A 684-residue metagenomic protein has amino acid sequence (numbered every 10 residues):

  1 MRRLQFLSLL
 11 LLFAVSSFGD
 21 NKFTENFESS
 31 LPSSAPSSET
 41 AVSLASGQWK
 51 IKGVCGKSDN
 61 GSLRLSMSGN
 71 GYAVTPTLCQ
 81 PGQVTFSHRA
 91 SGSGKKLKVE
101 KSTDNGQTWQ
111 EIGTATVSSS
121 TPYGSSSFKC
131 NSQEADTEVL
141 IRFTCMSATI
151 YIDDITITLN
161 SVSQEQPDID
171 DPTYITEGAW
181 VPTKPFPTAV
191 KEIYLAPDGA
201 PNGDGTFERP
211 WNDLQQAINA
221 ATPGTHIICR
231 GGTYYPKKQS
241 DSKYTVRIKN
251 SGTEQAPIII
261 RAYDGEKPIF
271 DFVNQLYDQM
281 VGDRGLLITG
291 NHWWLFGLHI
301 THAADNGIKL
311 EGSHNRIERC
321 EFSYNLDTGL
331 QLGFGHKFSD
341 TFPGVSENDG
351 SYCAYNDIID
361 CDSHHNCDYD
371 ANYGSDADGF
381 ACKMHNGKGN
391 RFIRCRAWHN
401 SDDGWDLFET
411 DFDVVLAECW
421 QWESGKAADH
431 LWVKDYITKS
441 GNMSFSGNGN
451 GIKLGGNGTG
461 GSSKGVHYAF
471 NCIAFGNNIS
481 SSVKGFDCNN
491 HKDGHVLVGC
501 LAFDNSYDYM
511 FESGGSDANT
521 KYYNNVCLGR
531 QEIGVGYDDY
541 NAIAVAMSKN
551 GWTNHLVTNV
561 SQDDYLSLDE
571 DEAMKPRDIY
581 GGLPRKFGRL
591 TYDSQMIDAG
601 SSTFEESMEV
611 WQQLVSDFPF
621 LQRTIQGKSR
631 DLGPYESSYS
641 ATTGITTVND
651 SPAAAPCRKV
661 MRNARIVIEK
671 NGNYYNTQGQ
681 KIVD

Functional and structural regions predicted by a protein language model:
S30-S62: Extracellular glycan-recognition surfaces and repeat-rich motifs
T158, R230, R261-Y263, D271 (+25 more regions): Feature marks extracellular polysaccharide-active and adherence modules
T173-P187, P197-P236, D241-S242, D631: Acidic Gly/Asp/Thr-rich repetitive segments characteristic of extracellular carbohydrate-active and adhesion proteins
P210, G231-S240, K249-A304, C367: Right-handed parallel beta-helix/beta-spiral solenoid domain characteristic of secreted/periplasmic
Q239-K249, N274-L286, H302-K309, Y324-C353 (+6 more regions): Extracellular beta-strand/beta-solenoid scaffold signature
S240-K243, Q255, E418, G461 (+2 more regions): Predominantly extracellular beta-rich ligand-binding scaffolds that present long acidic/polar faces for carbohydrate
G551-A641: C-terminal accessory segments
T642-D684: C-terminal outer-membrane/trafficking sorting elements
